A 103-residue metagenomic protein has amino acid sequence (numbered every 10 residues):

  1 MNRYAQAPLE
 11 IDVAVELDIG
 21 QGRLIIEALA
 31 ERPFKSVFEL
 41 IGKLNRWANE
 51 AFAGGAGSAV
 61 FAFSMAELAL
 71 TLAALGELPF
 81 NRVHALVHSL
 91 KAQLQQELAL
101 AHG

Functional and structural regions predicted by a protein language model:
M1-G103: Positively charged, low-complexity terminal tracts and the immediately adjacent first secondary-structure elements
